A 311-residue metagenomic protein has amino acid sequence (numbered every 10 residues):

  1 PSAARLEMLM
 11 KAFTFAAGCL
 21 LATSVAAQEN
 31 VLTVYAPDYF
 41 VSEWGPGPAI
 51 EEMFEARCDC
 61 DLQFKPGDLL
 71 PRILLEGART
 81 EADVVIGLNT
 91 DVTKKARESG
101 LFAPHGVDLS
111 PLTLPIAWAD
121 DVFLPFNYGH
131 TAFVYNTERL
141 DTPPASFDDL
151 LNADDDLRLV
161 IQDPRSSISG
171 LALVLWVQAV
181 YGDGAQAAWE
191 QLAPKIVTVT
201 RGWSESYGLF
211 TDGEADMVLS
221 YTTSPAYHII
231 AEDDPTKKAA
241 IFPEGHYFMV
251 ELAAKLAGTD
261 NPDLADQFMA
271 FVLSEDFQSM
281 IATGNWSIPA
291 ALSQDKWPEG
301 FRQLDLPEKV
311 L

Functional and structural regions predicted by a protein language model:
A22-S24: N-terminal signal peptide c-region/cleavage motif recognized by signal peptidases
V31-P46, K65, P71, T80-A215: Extracytoplasmic ligand-binding site segments that recognize negatively charged/polar headgroups
G45-P46, I50, S146, A188 (+3 more regions): Short amphipathic alpha-helical coupling segments at ligand-binding clamshell hinges and other catalytic/signaling
P48-L62: Short alpha-helix C-terminal cap/hinge motif
D91-K95, T211, A215-T236, N285: A ligand-binding cleft/hinge motif common to bilobed small-molecule-binding domains
L112-P115, G129, W189-A193, V199-T200 (+3 more regions): Periplasmic-binding protein-like
A132-R139, Q178, M249-P262, M280: A bilobed periplasmic-binding-protein/Venus flytrap-type ligand-binding module shared by bacterial periplasmic
L256-K309: Mature extracytoplasmic/periplasmic domains
